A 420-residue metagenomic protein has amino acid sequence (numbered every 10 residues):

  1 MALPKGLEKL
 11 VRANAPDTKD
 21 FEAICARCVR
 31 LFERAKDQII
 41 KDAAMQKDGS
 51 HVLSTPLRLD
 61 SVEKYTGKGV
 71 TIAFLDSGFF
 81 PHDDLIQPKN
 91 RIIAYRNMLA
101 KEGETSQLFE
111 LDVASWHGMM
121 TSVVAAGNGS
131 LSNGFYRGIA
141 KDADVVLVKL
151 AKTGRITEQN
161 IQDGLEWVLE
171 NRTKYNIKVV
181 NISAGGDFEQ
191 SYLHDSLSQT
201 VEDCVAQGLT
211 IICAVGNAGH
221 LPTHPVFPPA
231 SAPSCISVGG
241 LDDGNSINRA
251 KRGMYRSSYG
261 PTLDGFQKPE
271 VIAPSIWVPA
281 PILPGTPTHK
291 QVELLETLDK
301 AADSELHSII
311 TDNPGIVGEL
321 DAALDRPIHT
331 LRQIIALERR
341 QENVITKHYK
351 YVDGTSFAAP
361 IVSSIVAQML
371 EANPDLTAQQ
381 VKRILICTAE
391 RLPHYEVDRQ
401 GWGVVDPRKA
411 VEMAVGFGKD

Functional and structural regions predicted by a protein language model:
M1-K19: Short recognition patches in nucleic-acid-associated and regulatory proteins
N14-L31: Cysteine-rich micro-motifs
D48-G49, P56-V124, I139, K174-Y175 (+2 more regions): Active-site core segment of subtilase-fold serine proteases
D60-R96, S106-Q159, N176-K178, A206 (+5 more regions): Subtilisin-like serine protease catalytic core
L150-S234, N245, L263-F266, N343-A359 (+1 more regions): Substrate-binding/access-modulating region of protease and related hydrolase catalytic domains
I177-N181, R326, Q333-F357, E371-D420: C-terminal subdomain of the subtilisin-like protease fold in secreted/lumenal serine endopeptidases
E189-Y192, A214-P233, G240-K268, P279-L331 (+2 more regions): Active-site-adjacent substrate-recognition loops and nearby beta-strands within hydrolase catalytic domains
Q291, A358-N373: Short, small-residue alpha-helix embedded
